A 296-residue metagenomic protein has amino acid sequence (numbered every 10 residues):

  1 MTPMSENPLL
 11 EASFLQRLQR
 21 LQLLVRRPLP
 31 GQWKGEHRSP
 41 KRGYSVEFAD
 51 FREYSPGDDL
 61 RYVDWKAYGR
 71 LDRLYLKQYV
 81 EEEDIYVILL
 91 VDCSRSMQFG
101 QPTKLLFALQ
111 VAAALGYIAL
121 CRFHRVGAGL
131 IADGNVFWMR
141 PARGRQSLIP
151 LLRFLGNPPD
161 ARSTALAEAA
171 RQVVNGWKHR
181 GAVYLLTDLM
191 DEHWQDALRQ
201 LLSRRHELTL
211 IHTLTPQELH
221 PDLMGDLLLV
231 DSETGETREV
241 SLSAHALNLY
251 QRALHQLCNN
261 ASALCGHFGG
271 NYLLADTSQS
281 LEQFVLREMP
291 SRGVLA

Functional and structural regions predicted by a protein language model:
M1-A142, A182-L186, E192, Q200 (+3 more regions): An amphipathic, basic-hydrophobic helix/alpha-beta surface used to engage anionic, phosphate-rich ligands or surfaces
M1-P40, D50, N175-R180, H193 (+1 more regions): Von Willebrand factor type A / integrin I
V87, P150, Y250-R252: A short, polar/proline- and glycine-enriched secondary-structure boundary/capping micro-motif
L106, D160-A167, R252-H255: Conserved phosphate-coordination/catalytic loops
P141-R153, P290-S291: Short, electropositive alpha-helical surface patch
S147-G181, H193, L214-T215: Von Willebrand factor
